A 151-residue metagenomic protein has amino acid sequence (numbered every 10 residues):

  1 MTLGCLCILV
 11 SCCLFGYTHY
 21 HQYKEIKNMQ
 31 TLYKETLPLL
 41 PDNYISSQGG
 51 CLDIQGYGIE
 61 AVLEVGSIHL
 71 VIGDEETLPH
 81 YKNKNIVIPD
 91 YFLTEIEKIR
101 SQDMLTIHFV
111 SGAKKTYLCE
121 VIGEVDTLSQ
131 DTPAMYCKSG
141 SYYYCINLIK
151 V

Functional and structural regions predicted by a protein language model:
T2-V151: Solvent-exposed, non-transmembrane regions of membrane-associated and secreted proteins
